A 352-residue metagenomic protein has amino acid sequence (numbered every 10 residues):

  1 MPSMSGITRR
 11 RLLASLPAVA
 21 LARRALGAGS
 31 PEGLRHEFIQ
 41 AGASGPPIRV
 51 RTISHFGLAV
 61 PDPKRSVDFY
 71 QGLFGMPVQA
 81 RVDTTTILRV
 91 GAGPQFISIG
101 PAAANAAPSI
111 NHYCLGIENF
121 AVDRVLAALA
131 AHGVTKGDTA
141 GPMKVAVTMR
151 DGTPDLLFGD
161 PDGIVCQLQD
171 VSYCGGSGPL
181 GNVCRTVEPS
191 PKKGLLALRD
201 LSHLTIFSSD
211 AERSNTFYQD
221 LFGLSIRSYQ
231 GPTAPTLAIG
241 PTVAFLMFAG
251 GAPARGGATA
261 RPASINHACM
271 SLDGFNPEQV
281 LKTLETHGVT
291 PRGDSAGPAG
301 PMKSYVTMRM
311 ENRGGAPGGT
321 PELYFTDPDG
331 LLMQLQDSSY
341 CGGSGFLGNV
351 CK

Functional and structural regions predicted by a protein language model:
P2-A20: N-terminal secretory signal peptides and thylakoid transit peptides that target proteins across membranes
S5, A20, I48, G57-I97 (+1 more regions): Core segments of cupin and vicinal oxygen chelate
A22-R24: C-terminal segment of classical bacterial N-terminal signal peptides
G29-K64, N111-Y113, Q169-N215, V243 (+3 more regions): N-terminal beta-strand motif that seeds the catalytic metal site of vicinal oxygen chelate
T52, T84, G93, S109-N111 (+7 more regions): Residues that flank catalytic or metal-binding motifs in active/ligand-binding sites
P61-K64, Y113-D162, S208-R213, A263-L332 (+1 more regions): Vicinal oxygen chelate
T84-F120, L126-A127, A252-P253, P262-I265: Mid-chain, structured segments of secreted extracytoplasmic proteins
P94-S98, A107, G163-C166, G175 (+2 more regions): Short, charged/polar, Gly/Pro-enriched secondary-structure boundary elements
